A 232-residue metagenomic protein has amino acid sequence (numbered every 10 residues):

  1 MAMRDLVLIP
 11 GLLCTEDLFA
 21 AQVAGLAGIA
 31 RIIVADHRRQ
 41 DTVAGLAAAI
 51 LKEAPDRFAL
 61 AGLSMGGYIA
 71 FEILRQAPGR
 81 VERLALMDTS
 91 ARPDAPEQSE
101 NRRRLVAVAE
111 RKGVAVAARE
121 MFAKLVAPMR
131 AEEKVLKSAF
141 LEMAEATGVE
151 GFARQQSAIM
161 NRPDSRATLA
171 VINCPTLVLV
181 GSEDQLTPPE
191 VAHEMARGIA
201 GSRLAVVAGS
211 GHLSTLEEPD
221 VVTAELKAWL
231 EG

Functional and structural regions predicted by a protein language model:
A2-A49, L63: Conserved HGGG/HGGXW glycine-rich cap/lid loop of the alpha/beta-hydrolase fold
L12, S182-D184, G209-G211: Acidic beta-to-alpha connecting loop that harbors the catalytic carboxylate
V43, R75-Q76, R80-R119, K124: Flexible "cap/lid" loop of the alpha/beta hydrolase fold
G62-G66, A70: Gly/Ala-rich beta-loop-alpha elbow adjacent to hydrolase catalytic centers
D94-E97, K112-V171: Conserved alpha/beta-hydrolase catalytic His-Asp/Glu region
I172, V178-V180, D184: Short beta-strand/loop motif that positions the catalytic acidic residue of the alpha/beta-hydrolase fold
P189, H193-H212: Catalytic histidine neighborhood in serine/cysteine hydrolases with alpha/beta-hydrolase-type architecture
S210-T223: Catalytic histidine-centered segment of alpha/beta-hydrolase-like enzymes
